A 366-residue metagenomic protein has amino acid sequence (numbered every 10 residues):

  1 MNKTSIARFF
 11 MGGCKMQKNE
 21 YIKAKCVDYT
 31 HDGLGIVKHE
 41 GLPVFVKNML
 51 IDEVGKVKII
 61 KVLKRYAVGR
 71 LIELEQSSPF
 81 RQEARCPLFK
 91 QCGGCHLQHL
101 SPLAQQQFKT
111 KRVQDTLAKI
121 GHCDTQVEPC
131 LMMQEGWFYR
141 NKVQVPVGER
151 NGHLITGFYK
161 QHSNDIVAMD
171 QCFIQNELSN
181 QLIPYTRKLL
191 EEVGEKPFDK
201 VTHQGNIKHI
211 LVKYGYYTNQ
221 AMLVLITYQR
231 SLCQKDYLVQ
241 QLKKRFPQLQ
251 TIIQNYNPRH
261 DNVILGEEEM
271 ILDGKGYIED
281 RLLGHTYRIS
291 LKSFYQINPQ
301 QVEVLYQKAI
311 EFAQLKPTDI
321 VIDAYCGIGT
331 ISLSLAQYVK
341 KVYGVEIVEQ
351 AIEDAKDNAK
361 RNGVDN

Functional and structural regions predicted by a protein language model:
K3-F9, K15-K23, H31, R230-N366: Rossmann-like S-adenosyl-L-methionine
G12-L88: Terminal RNA-binding accessory module
G35-E40, G157-K160, V224-I226, A355: Short, acidic/hydrophobic/Gly-rich beta-strand patch recurrent on exposed beta strands that often constitutes part
D52, Q175, N298: Short, conserved phosphate/pyrophosphate- and ester-handling motifs at nucleotide-, phospho-/glycolipid
K56-K58, Q144, I322: Hydrophobic beta-strand signal
I72-A84, K90-P197, Y217, L232: Extended interfacial segments that mediate partner engagement and assembly in macromolecular machines
H203-Y217: Short edge beta-strands and adjacent turn/loop segments
V212, T218-Y228, T286-S290: Short, aliphatic-rich beta-strand segments
